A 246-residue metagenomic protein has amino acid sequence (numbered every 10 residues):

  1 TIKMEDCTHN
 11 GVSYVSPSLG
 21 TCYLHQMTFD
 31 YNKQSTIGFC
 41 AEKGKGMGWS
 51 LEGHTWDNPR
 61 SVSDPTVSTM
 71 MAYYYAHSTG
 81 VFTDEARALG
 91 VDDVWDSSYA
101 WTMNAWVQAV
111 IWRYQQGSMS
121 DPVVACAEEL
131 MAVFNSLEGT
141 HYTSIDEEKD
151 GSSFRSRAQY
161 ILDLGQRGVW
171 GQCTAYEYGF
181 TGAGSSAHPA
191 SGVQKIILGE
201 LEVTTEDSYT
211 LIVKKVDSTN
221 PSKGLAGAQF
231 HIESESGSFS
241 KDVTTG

Functional and structural regions predicted by a protein language model:
T1-T204: Short, surface-exposed polybasic-aromatic patches that bind anionic ligands, especially phosphate groups
G90, T205-G246: Solvent-exposed loop/turn and edge beta-strand elements of beta-rich ligand-binding domains
